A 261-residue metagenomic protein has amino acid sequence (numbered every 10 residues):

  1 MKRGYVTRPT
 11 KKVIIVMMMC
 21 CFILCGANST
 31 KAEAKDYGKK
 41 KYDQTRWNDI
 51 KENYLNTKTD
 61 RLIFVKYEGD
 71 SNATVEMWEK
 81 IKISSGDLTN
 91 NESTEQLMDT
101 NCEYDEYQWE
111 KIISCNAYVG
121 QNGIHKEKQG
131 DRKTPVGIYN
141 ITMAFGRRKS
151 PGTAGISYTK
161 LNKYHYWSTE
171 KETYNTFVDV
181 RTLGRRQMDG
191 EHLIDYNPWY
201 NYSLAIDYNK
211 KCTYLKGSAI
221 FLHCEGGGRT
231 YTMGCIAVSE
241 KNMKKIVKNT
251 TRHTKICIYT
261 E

Functional and structural regions predicted by a protein language model:
K2-I15: Bacterial N-terminal signal peptides that target proteins for export
P9, K31-A32, N91: Intrinsically disordered, low-complexity segments enriched in serine/threonine/proline/glycine and often basic
V16-C25: Bacterial N-terminal signal peptides
L24-G38: Sec-dependent signal peptide cleavage junction
K35-T232, M243-T254, I258-E261: Cell wall/extracellular polymer interaction/catalysis modules
S239: Conserved "landmark" site that anchors the functional core of diverse proteins
